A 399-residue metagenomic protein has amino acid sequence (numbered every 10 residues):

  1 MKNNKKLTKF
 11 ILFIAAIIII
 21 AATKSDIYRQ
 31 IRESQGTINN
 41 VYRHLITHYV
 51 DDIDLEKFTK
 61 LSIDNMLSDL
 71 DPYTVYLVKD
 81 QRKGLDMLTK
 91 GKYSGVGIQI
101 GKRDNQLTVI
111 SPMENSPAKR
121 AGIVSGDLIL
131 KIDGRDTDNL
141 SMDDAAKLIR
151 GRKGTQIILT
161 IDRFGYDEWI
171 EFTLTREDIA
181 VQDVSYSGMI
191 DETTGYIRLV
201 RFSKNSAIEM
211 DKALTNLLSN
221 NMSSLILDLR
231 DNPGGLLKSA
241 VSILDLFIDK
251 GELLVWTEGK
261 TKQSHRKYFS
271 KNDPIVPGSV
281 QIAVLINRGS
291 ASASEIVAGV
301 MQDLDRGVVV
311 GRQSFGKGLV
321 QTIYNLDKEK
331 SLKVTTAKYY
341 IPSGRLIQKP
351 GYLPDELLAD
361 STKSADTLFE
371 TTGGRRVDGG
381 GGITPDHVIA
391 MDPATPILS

Functional and structural regions predicted by a protein language model:
M1-K5: Short, Lys/Arg-rich N-terminal segment immediately upstream of the first membrane anchor
K9-K24: Hydrophobic membrane-insertion alpha-helices, especially the h-region of bacterial N-terminal signal peptides
A22-S34, I38, Y42, I46-V50 (+4 more regions): Cleft-lining beta-strand/loop regions that shape enzyme active-site pockets
I53-D71: An acidic helix/loop motif centered on a single conserved Asp/Glu that marks catalytic or ligand-interacting sites
L61, Y73-T108: PDZ/PDZ-like peptide-tail recognition elements
L130-K131, V255, V308, K333 (+2 more regions): Hydrophobic beta-strand signal
I286, S294-A298, L326-E329, V334-T335 (+2 more regions): Functional cores that coordinate and move charged inorganic groups
L346-S399: Conserved functional hotspot residues or short segments at active or partner-binding sites across diverse domains
